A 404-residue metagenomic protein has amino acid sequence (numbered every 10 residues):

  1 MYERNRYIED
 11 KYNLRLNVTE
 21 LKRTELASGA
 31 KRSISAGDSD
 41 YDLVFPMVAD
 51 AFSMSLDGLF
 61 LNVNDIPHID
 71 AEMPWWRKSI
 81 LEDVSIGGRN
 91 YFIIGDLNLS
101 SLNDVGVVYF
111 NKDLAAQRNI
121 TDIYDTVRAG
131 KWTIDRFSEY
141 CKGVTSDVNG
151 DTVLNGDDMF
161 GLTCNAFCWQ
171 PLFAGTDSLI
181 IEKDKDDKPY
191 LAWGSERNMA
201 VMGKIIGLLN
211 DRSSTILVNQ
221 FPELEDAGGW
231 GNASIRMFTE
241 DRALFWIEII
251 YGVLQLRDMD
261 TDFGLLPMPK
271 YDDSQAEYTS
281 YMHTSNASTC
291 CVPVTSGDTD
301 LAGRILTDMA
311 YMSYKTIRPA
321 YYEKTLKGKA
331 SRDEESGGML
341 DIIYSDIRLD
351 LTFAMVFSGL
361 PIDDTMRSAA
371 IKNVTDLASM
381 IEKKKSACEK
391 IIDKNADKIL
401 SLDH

Functional and structural regions predicted by a protein language model:
M1-N13, D113: Short, polar/charged alpha-helical segment
K11-S85: Extracytoplasmic "Venus flytrap"/periplasmic binding protein-like
D38-V44, V48, I86-V108, A116 (+1 more regions): Extracytoplasmic/periplasmic solute-binding protein
D42-F45, T239, L244-E248: Paired acidic/hydrophobic, glycine-rich loop segments that form the ligand-binding mouth/hinge of periplasmic-binding
H68-W76, V127-A129, N155, L179-A200 (+1 more regions): Short, solvent-exposed loop/beta-turn-alpha elements that line the ligand-binding surface or hinge of extracytoplasmic
S138-C141, P171-F173, L179-D226: Glycine-centered hinge/linker elements that transmit conformational signals in sensory and ligand-binding systems
L256-L326: Extracytoplasmic/periplasmic substrate-recognition and gating elements
P319-H404: C-terminal capping/gating helix-and-loop segments adjacent to ligand/active sites or protein-protein/ligand interfaces
